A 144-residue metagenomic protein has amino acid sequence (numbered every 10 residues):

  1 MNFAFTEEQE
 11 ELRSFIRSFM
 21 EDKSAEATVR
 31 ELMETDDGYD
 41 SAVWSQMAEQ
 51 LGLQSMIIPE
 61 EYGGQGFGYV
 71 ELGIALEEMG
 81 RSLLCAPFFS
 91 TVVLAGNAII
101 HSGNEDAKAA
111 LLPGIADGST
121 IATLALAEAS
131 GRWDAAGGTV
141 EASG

Functional and structural regions predicted by a protein language model:
M1-E8: Intrinsic disorder at enzyme termini
K23-S24: Sec/Tat-exported extracytoplasmic proteins
A27-E49: Short secondary-structure junction/hinge motifs that connect adjacent elements
A48-A109, P113-G118: Internal helix-loop-helix
Q65, E105-G144: Glycine-rich, Trp-frequent "lid" loop and neighboring beta-strands that shape and gate the flavin cofactor pocket
